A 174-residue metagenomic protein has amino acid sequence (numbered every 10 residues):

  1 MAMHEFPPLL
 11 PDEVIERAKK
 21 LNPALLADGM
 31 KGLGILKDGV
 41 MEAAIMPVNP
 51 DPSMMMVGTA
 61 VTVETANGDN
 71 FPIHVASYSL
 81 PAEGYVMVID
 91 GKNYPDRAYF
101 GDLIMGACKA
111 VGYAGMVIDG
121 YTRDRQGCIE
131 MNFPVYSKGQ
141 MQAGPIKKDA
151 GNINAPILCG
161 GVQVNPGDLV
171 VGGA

Functional and structural regions predicted by a protein language model:
M1-A66, F71-A76: Intrinsically disordered, low-complexity regions enriched in acidic/Ser/Thr/Pro/Gln residues
M30, C108, D168-V170: Buried hydrophobic positions in well-ordered alpha/beta secondary-structure cores of metabolic enzymes
G39-E42, E64-T65, V88-D90, M116-G120 (+2 more regions): General beta-strand structural signal in soluble alpha/beta enzymes
V57-T59, A82-Y85, V111-A114, E130-F133 (+3 more regions): Short coil/turn connectors at secondary-structure junctions
S77-D119: Extracellular/luminal Protease-associated
M105-I146: Ligand/cofactor pocket segment of small-molecule handling proteins
K138-A174: Acidic, glycine-rich flexible loop/linker segments
